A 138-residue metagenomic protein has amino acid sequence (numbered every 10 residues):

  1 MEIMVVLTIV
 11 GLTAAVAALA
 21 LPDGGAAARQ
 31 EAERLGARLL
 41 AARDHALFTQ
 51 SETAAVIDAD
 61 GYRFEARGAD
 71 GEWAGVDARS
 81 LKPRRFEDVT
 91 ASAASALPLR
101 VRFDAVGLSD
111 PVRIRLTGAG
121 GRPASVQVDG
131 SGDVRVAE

Functional and structural regions predicted by a protein language model:
M1, L12, A17-F48, E52 (+1 more regions): N-terminal helix-rich module
M1-L7: Glycine-centered recognition micro-motifs in short, flexible terminal segments and loops
